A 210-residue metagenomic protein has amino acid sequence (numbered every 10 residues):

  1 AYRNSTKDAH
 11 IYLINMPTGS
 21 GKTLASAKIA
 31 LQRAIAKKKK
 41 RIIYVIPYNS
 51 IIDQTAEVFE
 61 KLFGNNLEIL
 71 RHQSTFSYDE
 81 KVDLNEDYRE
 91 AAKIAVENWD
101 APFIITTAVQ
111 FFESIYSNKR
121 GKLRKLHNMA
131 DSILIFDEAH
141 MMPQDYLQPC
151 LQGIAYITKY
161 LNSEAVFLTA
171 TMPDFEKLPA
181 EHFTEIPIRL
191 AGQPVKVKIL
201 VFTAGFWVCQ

Functional and structural regions predicted by a protein language model:
A1-T6: Pre-Walker A adenine-sensing motif
K7-I14, K40-R41, D100-A101: Pre-Walker A (Motif I) flank of P-loop NTPase domains
D8-A30: Walker A/P-loop
M16, S74, E138: The Walker A (P-loop) glycine that initiates the GxxxxGKT/S ATP-binding motif of P-loop NTPases
K39-F63, Q73-F76, D174: Conserved Walker A/P-loop ATP-binding site and its immediately adjacent core in helicase/helicase-like ATPase domains
N65-Y116: Inter-Walker segment of RecA-like/P-loop motor cores
V109-F112, K122-Y160, A165: SF2 helicase catalytic motif II
T171-Q210: Interdomain hinge/linker at the junction between the two RecA-like core domains of SF2 helicases
